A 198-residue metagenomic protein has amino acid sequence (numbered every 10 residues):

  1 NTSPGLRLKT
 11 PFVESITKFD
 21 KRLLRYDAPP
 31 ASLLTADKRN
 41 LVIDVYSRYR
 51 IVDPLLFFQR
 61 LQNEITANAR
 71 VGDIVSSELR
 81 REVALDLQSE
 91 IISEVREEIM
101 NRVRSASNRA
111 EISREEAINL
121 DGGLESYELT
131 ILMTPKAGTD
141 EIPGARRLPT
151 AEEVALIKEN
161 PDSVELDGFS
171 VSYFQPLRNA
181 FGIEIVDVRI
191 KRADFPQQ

Functional and structural regions predicted by a protein language model:
N1-K9, S47, N179, Q198: Short intrinsically disordered, low-complexity coil segments enriched in acidic
N1-Y26: Short extracytoplasmic
F19-A36, F57-L61, S170-S172: N-terminal post-signal-peptidase region of extra-cytosolic proteins
T35-K38, V42-I43, R48-Y49, A67-P196: Amphipathic, coiled-coil-like alpha-helical scaffolding segments used for oligomerization/assembly
R48-L56: Short, charged/polar surface micro-motifs in flexible loops or helix N-caps
L56-F57, F195-Q198: Short acidic, Gly/Pro-enriched loop/turn segments at secondary-structure junctions
N63-I65: Flexible, surface-exposed loop regions and adjacent strand-edge segments of Gram-negative outer-membrane beta-barrel
